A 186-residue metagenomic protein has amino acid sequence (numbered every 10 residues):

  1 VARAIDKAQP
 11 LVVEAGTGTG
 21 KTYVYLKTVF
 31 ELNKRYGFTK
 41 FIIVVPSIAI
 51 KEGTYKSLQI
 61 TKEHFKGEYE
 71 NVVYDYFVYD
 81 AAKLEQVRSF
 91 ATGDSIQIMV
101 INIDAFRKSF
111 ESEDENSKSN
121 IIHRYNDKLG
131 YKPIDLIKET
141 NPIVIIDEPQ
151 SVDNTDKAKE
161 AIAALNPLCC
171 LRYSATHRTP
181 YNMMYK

Functional and structural regions predicted by a protein language model:
V1-G16, Y23: Conserved pre-motif I regulatory segment
K7, G37-F38, G93-S95, K138-T140 (+1 more regions): Short loop/turn elements that form and flank the Walker-type P-loop nucleotide-binding site in RecA-like NTPase cores
T17-T19, S174: Conserved phosphate-coupling serine/threonine residues in phosphotransfer and NTP-handling enzymes
V24-T28: Hydrophobic positions on the alpha1 helix immediately C-terminal to the Walker A/P-loop
V29-K34, I48, K56, T61 (+1 more regions): Signature of the SF2 helicase/ATPase Hel1-core->accessory helical subdomain module
G37-E70, F77, N102-A105: Conserved Walker A/P-loop ATP-binding site and its immediately adjacent core in helicase/helicase-like ATPase domains
I42-V44, I98-V100, I143-I145: Structural motif
F65-N126: Inter-Walker segment of RecA-like/P-loop motor cores
